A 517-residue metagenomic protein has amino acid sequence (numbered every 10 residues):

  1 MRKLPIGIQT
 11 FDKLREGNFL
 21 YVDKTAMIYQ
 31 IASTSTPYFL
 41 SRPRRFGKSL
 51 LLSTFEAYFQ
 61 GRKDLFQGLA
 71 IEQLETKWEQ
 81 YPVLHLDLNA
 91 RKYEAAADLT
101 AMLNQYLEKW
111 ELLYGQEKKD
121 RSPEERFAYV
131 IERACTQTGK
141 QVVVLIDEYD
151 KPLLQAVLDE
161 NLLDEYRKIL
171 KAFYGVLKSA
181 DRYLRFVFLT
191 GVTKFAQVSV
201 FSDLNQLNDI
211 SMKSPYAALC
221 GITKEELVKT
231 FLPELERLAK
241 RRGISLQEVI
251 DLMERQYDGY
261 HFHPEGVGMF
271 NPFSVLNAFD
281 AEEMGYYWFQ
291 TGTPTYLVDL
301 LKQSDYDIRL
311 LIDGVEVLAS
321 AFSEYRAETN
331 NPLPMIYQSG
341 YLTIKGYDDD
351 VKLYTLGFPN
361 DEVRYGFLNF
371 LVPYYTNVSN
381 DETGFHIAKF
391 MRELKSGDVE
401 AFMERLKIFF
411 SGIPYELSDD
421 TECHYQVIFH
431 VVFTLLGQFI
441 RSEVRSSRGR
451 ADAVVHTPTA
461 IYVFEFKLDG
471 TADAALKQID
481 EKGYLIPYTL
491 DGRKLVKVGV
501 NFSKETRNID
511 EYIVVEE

Functional and structural regions predicted by a protein language model:
M1-T421, L436: Phosphate-binding site recognition
V143, A460-Y462, V496: Structural motif
D164-K168, L468-L485: Mg2+/Mn2+-dependent nuclease catalytic core
F173-A180, P334-L342, H430-T434, Q478-V498: Metal-dependent nuclease catalytic cores in nucleic-acid-processing enzymes, especially RNase H-like/related
F429, A453-L468, K482: Conserved catalytic cores of phosphodiester-cleaving nucleases, focusing on short active-site segments
V432-S446: A short acidic/basic microdomain associated with nuclease active sites
S447-A451, R493: Short beta-strand or tight-loop elements that sit immediately N-terminal to catalytic metal-binding acidic residues
P487, R493-E517: Domain-level recognition of nuclease-like catalytic cores that cleave nucleotide substrates
